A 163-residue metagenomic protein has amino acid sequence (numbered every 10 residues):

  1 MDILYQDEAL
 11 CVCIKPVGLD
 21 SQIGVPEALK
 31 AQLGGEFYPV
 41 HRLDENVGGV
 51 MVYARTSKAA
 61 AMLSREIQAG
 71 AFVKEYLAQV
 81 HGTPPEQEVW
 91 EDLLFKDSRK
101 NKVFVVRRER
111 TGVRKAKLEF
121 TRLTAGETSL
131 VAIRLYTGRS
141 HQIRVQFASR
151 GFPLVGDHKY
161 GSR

Functional and structural regions predicted by a protein language model:
M1-K117, T124-G126, F147-A148: RNA pseudouridine synthases
L29, K115-L118, G126-R163: Pseudouridine synthase
